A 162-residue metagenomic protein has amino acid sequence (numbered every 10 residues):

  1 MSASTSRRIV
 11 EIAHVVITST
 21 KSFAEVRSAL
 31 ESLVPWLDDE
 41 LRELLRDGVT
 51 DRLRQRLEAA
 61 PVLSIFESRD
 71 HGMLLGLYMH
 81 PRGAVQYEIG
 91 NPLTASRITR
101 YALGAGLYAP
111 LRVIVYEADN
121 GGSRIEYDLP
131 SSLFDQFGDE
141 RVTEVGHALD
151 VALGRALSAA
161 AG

Functional and structural regions predicted by a protein language model:
M1-E58: Charge-rich, low-complexity N-terminal segments
E25, G72-L75, T94-R97, D135: Short, surface-exposed beta-strand/loop "edge" segments at domain boundaries and coil↔beta transitions
L33, L37, A105, A152 (+1 more regions): Conserved short hydrophobic interaction patches
L57-G90: Helix-adjacent hinge/juxtasegments
R82-D119: Short, internal acidic amphipathic alpha-helical interface segments that mediate docking to partner proteins
S96, A105, G121, P130-S132 (+2 more regions): A structural preference for long, well-packed, hydrophobic secondary-structure segments
I114-F137: Beta-strand/loop substructures that line and gate deep hydrophobic ligand-binding cavities in soluble
F137-G162: Well-ordered alpha/beta subsegment
